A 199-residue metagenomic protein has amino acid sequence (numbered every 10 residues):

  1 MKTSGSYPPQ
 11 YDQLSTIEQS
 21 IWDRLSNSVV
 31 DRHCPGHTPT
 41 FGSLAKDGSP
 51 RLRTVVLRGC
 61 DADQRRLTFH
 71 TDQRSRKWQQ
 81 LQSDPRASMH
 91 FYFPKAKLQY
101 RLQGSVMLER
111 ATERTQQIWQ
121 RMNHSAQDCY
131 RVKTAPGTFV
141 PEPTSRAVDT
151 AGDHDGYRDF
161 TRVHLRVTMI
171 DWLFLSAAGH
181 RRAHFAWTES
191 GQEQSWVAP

Functional and structural regions predicted by a protein language model:
M1-P199: Binding-site signature for planar aromatic cofactors or substrates
